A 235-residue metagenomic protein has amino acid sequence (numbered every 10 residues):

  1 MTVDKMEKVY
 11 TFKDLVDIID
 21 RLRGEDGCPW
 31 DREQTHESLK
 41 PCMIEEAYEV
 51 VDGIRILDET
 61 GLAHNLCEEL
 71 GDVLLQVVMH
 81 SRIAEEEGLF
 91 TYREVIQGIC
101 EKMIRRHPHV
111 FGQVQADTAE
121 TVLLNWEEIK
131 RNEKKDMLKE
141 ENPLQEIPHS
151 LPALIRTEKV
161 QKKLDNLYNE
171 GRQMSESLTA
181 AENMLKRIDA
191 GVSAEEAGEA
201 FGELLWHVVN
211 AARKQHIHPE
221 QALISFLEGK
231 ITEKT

Functional and structural regions predicted by a protein language model:
M1-E69, L75-T235: Flexible "arm" and connector segments at domain edges
